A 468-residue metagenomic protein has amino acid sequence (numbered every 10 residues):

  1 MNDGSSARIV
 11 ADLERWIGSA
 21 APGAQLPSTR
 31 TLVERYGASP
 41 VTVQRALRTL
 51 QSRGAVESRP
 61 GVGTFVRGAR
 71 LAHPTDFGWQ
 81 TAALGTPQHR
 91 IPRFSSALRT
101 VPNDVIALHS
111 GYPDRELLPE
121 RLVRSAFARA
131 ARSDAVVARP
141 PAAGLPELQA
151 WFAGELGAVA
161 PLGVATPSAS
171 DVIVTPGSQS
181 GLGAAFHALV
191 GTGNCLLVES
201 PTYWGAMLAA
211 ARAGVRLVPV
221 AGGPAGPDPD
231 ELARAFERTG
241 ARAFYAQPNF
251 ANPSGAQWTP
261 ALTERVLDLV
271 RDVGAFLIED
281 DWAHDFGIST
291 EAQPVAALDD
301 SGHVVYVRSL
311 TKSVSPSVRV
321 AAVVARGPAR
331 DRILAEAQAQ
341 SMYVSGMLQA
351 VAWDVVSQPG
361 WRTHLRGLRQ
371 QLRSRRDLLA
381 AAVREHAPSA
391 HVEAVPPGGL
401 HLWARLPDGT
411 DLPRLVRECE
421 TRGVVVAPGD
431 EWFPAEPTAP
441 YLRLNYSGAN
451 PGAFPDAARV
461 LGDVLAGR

Functional and structural regions predicted by a protein language model:
M1-A128, Q338, V344, V356 (+9 more regions): N-terminal basic, amphipathic alpha-helical segments
L84-G177, A184, V425, G467-R468: N-terminal small-domain helix-loop-helix segment of the aminotransferase-like
A135-V273, D285-S301, L372: Conserved core of the PLP fold type I
E291-T311, D331-R332, L442-R443: Conserved active-site segment immediately N-terminal to the catalytic lysine that forms the internal aldimine
V305-Y306, K312-E385, V392-A394: PLP-dependent aminotransferase class I/II
G360-G367, A380-T410, D430-P437: Conserved small-domain helix->loop->beta segment predominantly found in fold-type I
